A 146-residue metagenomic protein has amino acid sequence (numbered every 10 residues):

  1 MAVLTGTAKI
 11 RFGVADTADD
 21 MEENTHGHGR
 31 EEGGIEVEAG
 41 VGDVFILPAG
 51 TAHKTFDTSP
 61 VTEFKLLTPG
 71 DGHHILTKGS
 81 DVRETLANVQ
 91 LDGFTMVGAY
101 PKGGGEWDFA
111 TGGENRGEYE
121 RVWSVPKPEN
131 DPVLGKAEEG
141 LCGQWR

Functional and structural regions predicted by a protein language model:
M1-T17, I46: Short, conserved beta-strand element in jelly-roll/cupin
A2, A8, A39, A52 (+1 more regions): Small-side-chain structural scaffolding
R11, D19-D20, K54-F56: Short, solvent-exposed loop/turn segments at secondary-structure junctions
D16-A18, V61-T62: Short, surface-exposed beta-strand-loop junctions and turns on beta-sheet-rich folds
T25-H26: PEST-like low-complexity intrinsically disordered regions enriched in Ser/Thr/Pro and acidic residues
R30-G33: Short alpha-helix capping/helix-loop boundary micro-motifs
E38-S59: Conserved metal-binding segment of the jelly-roll/cupin
T58-R146: Double-stranded beta-helix
